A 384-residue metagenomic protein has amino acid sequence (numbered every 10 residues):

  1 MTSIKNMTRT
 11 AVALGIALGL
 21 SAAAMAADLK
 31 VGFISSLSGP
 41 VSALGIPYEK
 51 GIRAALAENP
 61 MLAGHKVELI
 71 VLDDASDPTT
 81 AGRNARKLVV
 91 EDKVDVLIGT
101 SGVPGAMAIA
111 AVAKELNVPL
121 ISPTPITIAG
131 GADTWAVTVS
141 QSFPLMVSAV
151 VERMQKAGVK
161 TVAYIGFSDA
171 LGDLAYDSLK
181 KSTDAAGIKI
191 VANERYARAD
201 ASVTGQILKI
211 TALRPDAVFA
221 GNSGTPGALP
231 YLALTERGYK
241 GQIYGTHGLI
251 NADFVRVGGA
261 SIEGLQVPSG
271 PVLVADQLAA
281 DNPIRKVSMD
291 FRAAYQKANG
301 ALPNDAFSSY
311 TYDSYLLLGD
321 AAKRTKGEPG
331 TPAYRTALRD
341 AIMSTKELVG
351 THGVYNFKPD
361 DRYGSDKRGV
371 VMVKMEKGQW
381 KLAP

Functional and structural regions predicted by a protein language model:
T2-K5, T10-G15, A26-P384: Extracytosolic ligand-binding ectodomains
L20-A26: Sec/Tat signal peptide C-region and signal peptidase I cleavage site
